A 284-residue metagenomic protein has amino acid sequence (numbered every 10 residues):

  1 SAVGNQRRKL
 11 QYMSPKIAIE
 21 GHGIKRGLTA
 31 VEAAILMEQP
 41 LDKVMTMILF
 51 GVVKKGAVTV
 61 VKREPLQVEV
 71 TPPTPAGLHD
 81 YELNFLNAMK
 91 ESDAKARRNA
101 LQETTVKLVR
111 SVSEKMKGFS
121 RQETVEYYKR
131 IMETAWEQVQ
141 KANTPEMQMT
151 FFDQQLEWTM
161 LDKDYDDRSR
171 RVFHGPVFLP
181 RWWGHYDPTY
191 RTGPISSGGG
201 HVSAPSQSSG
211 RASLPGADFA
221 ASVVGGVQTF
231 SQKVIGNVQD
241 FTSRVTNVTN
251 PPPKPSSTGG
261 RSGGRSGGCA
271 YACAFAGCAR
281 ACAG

Functional and structural regions predicted by a protein language model:
S1-G284: Acidic, Ser/Thr/Pro-rich intrinsically disordered cytosolic tails and loops of eukaryotic transmembrane proteins
